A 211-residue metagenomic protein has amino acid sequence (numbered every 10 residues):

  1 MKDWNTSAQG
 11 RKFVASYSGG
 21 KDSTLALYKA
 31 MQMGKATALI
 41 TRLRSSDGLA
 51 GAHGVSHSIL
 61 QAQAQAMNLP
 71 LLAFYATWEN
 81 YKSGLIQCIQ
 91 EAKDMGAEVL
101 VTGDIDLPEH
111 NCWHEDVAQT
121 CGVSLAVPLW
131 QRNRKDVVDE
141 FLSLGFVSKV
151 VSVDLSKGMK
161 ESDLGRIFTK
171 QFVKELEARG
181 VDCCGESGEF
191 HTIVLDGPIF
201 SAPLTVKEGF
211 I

Functional and structural regions predicted by a protein language model:
M1-I211: Nucleotide-activated chemistry modules centered on ATP-dependent adenylation/adenylyltransferase
